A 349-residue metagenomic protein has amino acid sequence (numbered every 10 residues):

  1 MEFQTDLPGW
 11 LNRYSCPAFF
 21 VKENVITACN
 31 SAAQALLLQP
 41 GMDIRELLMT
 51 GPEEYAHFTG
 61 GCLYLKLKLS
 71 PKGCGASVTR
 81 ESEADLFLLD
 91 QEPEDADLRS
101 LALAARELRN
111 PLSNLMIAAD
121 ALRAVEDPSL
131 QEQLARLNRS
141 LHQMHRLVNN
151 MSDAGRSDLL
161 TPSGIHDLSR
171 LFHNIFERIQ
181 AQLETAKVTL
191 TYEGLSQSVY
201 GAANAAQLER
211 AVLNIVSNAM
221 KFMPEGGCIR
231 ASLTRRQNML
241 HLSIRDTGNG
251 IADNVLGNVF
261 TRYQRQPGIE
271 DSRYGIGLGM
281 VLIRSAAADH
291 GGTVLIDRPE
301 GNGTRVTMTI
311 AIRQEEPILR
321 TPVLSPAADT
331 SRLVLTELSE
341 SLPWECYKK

Functional and structural regions predicted by a protein language model:
R136-L147: Short alpha-helical segment of the dimerization/phosphotransfer core of two-component systems
R156-G164, Y200-A203: Conserved micro-motifs of the catalytic ATP-binding
E184, T189-V199: Conserved catalytic submotifs in the C-terminal HATPase_c
A219-M220: Short helix-loop "hinge" at the ATP-lid/N-box region of the Bergerat-fold HATPase_c
D246: Acidic ATP/Mg2+-coordinating residue in the GHKL
I251-Y263: Short conserved segment of the HATPase_c
A288-P343: C-terminal end segment of the histidine kinase catalytic
